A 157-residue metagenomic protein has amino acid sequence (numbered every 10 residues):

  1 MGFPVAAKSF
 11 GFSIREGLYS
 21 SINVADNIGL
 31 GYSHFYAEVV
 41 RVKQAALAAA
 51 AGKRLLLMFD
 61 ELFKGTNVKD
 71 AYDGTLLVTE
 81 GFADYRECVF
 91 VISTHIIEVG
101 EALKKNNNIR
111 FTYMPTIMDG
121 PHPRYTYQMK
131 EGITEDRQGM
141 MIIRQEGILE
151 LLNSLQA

Functional and structural regions predicted by a protein language model:
M1-A157: ATPase nucleotide-binding head domains, primarily ABC-like/P-loop NTPase cores
